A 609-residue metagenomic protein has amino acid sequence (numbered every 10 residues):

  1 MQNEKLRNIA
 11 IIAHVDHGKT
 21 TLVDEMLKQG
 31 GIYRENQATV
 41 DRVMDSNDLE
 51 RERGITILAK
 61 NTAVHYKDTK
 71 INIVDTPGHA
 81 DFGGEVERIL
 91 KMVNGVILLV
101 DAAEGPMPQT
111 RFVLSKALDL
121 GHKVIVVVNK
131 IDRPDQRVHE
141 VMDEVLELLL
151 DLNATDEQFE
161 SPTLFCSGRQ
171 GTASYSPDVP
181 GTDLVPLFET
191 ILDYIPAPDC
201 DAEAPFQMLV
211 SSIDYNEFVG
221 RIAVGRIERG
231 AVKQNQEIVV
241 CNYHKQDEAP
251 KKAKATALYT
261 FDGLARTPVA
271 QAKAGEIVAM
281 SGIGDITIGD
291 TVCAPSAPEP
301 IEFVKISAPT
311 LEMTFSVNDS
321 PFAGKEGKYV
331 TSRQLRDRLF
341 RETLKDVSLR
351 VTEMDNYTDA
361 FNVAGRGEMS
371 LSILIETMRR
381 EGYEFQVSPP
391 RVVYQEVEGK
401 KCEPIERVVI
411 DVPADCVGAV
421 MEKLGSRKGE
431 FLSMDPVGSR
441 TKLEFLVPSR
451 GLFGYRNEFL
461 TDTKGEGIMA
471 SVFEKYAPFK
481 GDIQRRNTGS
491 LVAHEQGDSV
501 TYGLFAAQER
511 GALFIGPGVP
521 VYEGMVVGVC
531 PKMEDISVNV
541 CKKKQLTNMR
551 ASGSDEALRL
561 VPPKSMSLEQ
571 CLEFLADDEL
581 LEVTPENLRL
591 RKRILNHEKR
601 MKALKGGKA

Functional and structural regions predicted by a protein language model:
M1-V100, E104, E144, I213-N216: P-loop NTPase switch module centered on the Walker A-proximal segment
A38-D41, V126, L152-L164, P198-L209 (+9 more regions): Interdomain boundary/hinge elements
K123, R133-P196: Canonical P-loop GTPase G-domain recognition
S167, D355-S370: Short glycine/threonine-rich beta-strand-turn micro-motifs
Q207-M313, P321-K325, R336, T488 (+3 more regions): Conserved nucleotide-binding/hydrolysis modules and their immediate coupling elements across P-loop/ASCE NTPase motors
A231, G284-D285, G365-L371, A414-V417 (+1 more regions): Helix N-cap motif at beta-to-alpha junctions
F261, R266-V269, C402, V447 (+3 more regions): Long insertion/accessory domains within large nucleic-acid-processing enzymes
S320-T343, A557, V561: A short, contiguous, amphipathic alpha-helix enriched in charged residues
